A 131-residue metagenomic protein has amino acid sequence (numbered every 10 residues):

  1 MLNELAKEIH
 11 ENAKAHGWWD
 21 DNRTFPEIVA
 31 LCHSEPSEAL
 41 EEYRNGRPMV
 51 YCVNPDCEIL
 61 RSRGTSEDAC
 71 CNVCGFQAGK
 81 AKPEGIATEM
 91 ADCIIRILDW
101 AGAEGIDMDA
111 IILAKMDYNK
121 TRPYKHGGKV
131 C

Functional and structural regions predicted by a protein language model:
M1-C131: Flexible "arm" and connector segments at domain edges
